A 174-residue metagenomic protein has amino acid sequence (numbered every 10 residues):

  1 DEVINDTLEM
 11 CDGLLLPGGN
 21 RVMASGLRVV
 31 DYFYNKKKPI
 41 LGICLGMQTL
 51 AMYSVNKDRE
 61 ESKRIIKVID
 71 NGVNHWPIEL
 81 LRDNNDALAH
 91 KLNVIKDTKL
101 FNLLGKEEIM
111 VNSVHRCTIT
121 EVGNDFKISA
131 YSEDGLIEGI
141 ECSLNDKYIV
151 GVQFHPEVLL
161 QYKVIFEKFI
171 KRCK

Functional and structural regions predicted by a protein language model:
D1-G42, Y53-R59, I170: Flexible gly/pro-rich beta->alpha loop and the following alpha-helix that scaffold active-site loops
K37-L41, K127, Y148: Proline-centered loop/turn at the N-terminus of a beta-strand
I43-M47: Active-site loop->helix "elbow" adjoining a glycine-rich segment at hydrolase catalytic centers
A51-L104: A conserved active-site-flanking secondary-structure segment within enzyme catalytic domains
A89, G135-I137, F166: Short hydrophobic/aromatic beta-strand or adjacent loop that forms the aromatic wall/cage of a ligand/substrate-binding
D97-L144: Catalytic beta-strand/loop cores that center a nucleophilic Ser/Cys/Thr and support acyl-enzyme chemistry
E138-F154, F169: Rossmann-like dinucleotide-binding domain for NAD(H)/NADP(H)
V152-K174: Acyltransferase
